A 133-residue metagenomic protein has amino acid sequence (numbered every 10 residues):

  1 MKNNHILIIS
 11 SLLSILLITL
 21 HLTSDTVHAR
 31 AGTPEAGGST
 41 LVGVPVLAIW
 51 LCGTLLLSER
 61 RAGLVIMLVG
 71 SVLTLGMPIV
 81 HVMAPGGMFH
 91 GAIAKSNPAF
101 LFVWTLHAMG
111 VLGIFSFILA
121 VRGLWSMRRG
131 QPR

Functional and structural regions predicted by a protein language model:
M1-N3, T54-G63, R128-R133: Membrane-interface helix-boundary motifs at transmembrane edges
N3-I6, L106-R133: Membrane-water interface at the C-terminal end of transmembrane alpha helices
I6-T19: Alpha-helical transmembrane segments
L17-H28, V72-M88: C-terminal TM-helix exit segments that contain a strictly Trp-centered aromatic cap at the helix terminus
H21-V46: Transmembrane alpha-helix entry/boundary detector in multi-pass membrane proteins
A29-E35, V80-T105: Interfacial non-cytosolic loop connecting adjacent transmembrane helices
V46-G53: Hydrophobic, membrane-inserted alpha-helices
T54-P78: Loop-to-transmembrane helix junctions at the membrane interface
